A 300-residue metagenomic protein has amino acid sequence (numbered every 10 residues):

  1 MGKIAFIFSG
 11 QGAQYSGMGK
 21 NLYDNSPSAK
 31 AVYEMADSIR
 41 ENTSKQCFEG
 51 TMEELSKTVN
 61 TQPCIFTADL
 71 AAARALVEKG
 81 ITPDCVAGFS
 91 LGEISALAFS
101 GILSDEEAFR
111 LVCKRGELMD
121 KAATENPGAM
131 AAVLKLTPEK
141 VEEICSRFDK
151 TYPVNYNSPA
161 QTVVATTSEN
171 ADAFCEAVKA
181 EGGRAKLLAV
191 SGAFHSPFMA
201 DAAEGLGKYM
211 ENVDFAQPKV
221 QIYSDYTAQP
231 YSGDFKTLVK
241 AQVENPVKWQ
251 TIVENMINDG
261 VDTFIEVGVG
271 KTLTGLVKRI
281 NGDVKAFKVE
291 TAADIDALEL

Functional and structural regions predicted by a protein language model:
G2-K140, L188, T263-A293: FabD-like malonyl-/acyl-CoA
Q11-A13, S38-E41, S100-P246: Alpha/beta catalytic cores of group-transfer enzymes, especially the acyltransferase/condensing modules of polyketide
S28, C64, A68, N170 (+2 more regions): Charged catalytic carboxylate motif
E244-V261: A short, acidic, amphipathic alpha-helical segment used as a generic capping/interface helix at domain edges
I295-L300: Short, charged, surface-exposed secondary-structure boundary motifs
